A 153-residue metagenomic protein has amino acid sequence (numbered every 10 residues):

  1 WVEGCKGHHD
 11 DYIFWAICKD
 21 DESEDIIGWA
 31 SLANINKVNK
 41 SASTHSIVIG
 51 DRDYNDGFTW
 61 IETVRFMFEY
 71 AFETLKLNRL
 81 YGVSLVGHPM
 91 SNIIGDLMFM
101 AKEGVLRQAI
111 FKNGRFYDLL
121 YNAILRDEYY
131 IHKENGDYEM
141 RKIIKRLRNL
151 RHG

Functional and structural regions predicted by a protein language model:
W1-D11, K19: Active-site rim helix/loop that mediates acceptor-substrate recognition in acyltransferases
C18-G153: Acyl-donor (CoA/ACP) binding surface of acyl/acetyltransferases
